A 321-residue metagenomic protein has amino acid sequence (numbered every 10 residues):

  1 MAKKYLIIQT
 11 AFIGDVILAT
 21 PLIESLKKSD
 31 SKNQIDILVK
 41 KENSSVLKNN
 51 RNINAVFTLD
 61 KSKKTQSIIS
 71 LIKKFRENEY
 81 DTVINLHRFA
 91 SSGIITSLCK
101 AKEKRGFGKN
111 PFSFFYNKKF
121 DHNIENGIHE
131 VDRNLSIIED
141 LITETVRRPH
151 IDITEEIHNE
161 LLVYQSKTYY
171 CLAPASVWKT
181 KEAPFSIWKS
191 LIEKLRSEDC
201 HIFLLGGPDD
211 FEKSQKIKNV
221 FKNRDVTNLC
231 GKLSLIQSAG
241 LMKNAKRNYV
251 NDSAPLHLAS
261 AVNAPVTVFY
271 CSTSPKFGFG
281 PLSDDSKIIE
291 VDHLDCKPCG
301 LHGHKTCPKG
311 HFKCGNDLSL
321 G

Functional and structural regions predicted by a protein language model:
M1-G321: Catalytic machinery of carbohydrate-active enzymes, primarily nucleotide-sugar-dependent glycosyltransferases
